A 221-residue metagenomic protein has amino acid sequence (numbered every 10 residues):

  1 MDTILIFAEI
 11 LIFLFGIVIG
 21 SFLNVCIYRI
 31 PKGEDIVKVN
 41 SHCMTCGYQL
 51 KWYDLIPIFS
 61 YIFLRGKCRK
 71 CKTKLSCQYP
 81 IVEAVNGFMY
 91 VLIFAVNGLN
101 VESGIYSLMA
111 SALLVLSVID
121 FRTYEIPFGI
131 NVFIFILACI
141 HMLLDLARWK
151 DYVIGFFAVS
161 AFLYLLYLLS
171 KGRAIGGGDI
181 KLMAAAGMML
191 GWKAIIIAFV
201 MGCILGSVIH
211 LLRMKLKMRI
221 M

Functional and structural regions predicted by a protein language model:
M1-P31: Long, highly hydrophobic alpha-helical transmembrane signal-anchor segments
L5-F13, Y79, E83, E102 (+4 more regions): Residue-level signature of transmembrane alpha-helical entry/exit and packing/kink sites in multi-pass membrane
S21-Q78: Membrane-proximal soluble regions of multi-pass membrane proteins
D54-K67, E83-G87, S103-V115, K150-F162: Hydrophobic, membrane-facing alpha-helical anchors
E83-V96, F133, L137-I140: Membrane-embedded alpha-helical segments in integral membrane proteins
I93-I105: Transmembrane helix-loop-helix
L108-L211: Functional transmembrane core segments of multi-pass inner-membrane proteins
L212-M221: Interfacial loop-to-transmembrane junctions
